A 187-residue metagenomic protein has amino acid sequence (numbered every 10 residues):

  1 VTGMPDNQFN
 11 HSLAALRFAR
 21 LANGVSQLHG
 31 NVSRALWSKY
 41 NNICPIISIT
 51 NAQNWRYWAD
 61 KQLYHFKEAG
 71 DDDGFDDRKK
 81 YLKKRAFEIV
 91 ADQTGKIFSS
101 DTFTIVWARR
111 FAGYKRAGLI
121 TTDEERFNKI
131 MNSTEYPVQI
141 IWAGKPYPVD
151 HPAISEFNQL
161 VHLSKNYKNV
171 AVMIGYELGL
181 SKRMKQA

Functional and structural regions predicted by a protein language model:
V1-A187: Catalytic cores of carbohydrate-active enzymes across secretory and cytosolic contexts
